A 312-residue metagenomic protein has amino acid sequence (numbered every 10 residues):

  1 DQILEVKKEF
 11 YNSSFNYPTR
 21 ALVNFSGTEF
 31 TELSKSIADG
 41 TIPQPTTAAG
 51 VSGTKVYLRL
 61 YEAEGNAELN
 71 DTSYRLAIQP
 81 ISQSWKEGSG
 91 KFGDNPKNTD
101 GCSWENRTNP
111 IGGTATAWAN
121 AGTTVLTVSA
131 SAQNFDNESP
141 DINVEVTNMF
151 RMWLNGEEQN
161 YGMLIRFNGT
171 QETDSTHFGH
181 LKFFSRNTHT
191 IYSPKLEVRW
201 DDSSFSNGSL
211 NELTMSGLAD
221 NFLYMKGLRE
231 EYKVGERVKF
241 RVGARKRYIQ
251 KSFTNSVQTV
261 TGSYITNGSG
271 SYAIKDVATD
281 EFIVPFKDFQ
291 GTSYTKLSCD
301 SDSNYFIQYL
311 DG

Functional and structural regions predicted by a protein language model:
D1-R229, G243, G270-A273, V284 (+1 more regions): Secreted, disulfide-rich extracellular signaling modules
Y74-S84, R241, R245-S293: Extended low-complexity, serine/threonine- and proline-enriched intrinsically disordered segments
E230-E236: Short, solvent-exposed loop/linker segments at the N-terminal edge of repeated beta-sheet extracellular domains
F306-I307: Long, low-complexity intrinsically disordered regions enriched in Ser/Thr/Pro/Gly
D311-G312: Surface-exposed, short loops/turns at beta-strand junctions within beta-sandwich domains
